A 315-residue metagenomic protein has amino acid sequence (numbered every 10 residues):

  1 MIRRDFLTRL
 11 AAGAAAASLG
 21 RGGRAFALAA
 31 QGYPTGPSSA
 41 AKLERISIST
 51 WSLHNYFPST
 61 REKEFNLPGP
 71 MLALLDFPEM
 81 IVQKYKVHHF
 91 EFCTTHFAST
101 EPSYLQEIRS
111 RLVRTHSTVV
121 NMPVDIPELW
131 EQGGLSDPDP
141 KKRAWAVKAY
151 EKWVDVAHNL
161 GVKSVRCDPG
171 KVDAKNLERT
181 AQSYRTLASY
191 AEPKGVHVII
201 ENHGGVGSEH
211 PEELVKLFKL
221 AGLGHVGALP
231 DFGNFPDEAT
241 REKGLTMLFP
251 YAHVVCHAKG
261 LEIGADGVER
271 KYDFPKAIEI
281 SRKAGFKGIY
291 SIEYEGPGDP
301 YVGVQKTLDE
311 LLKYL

Functional and structural regions predicted by a protein language model:
I2-N159, K175, E192, L223 (+5 more regions): N-terminal pre-domain/capping segments
T60, H89-F90, R179-E279: Acidic/histidine-rich catalytic cores of soluble enzymes
F90, V165, C256, I289-Y290: Hydrophobic residues within beta-strands of alpha/beta enzymes
L112, D273, A277-I289: P-loop/Walker A phosphate-binding loop and immediately adjacent motor/lid segment at beta-alpha junctions
S117, V196, A284-G288: A short helix->loop->beta-strand "cap" motif at the edges of active sites that frequently abuts
V156-K175, K194-V196, I200-H203: Active-site groove signature of glycoside hydrolases
S291-E295: Short acidic/histidine-rich active-site segments
